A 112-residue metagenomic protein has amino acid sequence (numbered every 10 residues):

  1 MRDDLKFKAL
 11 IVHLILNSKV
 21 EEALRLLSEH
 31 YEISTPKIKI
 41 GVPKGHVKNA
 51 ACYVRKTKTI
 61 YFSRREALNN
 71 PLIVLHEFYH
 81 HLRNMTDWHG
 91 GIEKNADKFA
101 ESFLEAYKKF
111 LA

Functional and structural regions predicted by a protein language model:
R2-I60, R65-A67, A112: Auxiliary, metal-adjacent structural segments of Zn-dependent hydrolase domains
L16, P71, I92, A96: Hydrophobic (often cysteine-bearing) scaffold residues that line and stabilize catalytic clefts of nucleotide/cofactor
S28, H76-Y79, K108: Generic low-complexity, intrinsically disordered sequence content enriched in small uncharged/hydrophobic residues
K58-V74, M85-G90: Short pre-active-site segment immediately N-terminal to the catalytic Zn-binding motif
V74-R83, N95: Active-site His/Glu-centered metal-binding helix of metallohydrolases
G90-A112: Post-HExxH zinc-binding segment in Zn-dependent metallohydrolases
